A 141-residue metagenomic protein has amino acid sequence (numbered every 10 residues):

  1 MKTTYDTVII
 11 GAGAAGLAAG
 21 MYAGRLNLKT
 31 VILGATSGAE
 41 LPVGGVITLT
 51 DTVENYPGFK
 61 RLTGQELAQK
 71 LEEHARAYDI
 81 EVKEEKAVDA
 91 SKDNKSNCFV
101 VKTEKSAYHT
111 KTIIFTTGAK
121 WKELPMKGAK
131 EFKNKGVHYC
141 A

Functional and structural regions predicted by a protein language model:
M1-I10, L26, V31, A35-G38 (+1 more regions): FAD-binding core/adjacent interface of flavoenzyme oxidoreductases
Y5-Y78: Beta1-alpha1 glycine-rich phosphate/pyrophosphate-binding loop at the start of Rossmann-like nucleotide-binding domains
